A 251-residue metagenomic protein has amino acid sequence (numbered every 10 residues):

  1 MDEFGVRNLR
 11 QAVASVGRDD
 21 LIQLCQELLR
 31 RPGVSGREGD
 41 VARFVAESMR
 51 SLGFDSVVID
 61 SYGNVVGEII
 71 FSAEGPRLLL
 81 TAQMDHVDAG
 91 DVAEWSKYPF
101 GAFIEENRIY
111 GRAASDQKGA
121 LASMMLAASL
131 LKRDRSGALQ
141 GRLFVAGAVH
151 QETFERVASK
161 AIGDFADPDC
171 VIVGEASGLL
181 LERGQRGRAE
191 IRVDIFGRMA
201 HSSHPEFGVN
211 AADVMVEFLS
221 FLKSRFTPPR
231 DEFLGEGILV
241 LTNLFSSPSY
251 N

Functional and structural regions predicted by a protein language model:
D2-G90: N-terminal helical capping/dimerization or prosegment-like subdomains of hydrolases acting on amide or phosphate bonds
E27, L126-R133, E217-S224: Short glycine/serine- and small hydrophobic-enriched flexible loop segments
V57, G67, A102-I104, L241-L244: A structural signal for short hydrophobic beta-strand segments in well-ordered beta-sheet cores
P76-F144: Active-site metal-coordination/substrate-binding segment of hydrolases, especially metallo-dependent peptidases
Q117-E190: Acidic/histidine-rich catalytic neighborhood of metal-dependent amide-processing enzymes
D169-C170, L180-V214: Metal-dependent peptidase/peptidase-like ectodomains
S202-Y250: Acidic-enriched catalytic cores of C-N bond-cleaving enzymes acting on peptides and small amides
